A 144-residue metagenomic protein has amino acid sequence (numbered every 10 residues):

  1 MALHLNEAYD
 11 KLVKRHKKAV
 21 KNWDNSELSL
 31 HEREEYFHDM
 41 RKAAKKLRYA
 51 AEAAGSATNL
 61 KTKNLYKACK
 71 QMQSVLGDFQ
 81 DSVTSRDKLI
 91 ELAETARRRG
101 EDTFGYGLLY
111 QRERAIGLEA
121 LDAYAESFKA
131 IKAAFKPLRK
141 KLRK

Functional and structural regions predicted by a protein language model:
M1-K144: Cationic, histidine-enriched alpha-helical/coil surfaces that engage anionic ligands
